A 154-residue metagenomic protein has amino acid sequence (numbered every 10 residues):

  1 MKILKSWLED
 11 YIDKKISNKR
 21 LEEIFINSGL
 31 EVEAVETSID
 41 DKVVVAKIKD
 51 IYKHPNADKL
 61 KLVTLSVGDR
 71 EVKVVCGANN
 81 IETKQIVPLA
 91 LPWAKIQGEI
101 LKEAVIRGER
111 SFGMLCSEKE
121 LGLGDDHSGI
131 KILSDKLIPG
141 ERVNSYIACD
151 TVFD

Functional and structural regions predicted by a protein language model:
M1-D154: Phosphate-backbone binding interfaces of nucleic-acid-interacting proteins
